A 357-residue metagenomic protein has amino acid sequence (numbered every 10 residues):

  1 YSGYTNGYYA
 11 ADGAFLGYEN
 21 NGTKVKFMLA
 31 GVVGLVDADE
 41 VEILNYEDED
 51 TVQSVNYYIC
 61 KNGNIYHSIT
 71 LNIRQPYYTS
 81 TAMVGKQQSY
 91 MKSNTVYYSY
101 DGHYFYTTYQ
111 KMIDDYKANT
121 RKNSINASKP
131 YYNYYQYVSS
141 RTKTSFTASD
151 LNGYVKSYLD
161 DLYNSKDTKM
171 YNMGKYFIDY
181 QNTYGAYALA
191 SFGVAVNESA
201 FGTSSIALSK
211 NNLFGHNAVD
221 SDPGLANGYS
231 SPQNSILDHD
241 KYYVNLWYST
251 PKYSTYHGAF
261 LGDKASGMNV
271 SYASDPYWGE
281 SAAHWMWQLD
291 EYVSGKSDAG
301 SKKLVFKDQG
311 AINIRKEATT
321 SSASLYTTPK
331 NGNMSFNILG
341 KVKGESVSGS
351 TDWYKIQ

Functional and structural regions predicted by a protein language model:
Y1-A190, F201-S322, T328-G332, S346-S350: Catalytic cores of secreted/periplasmic lytic hydrolases that degrade extracellular macromolecules
F27, I356-Q357: Solvent-exposed beta-strand motifs enriched in subsets of small alpha/beta binding domains, especially certain
E198: Pyridoxal 5′-phosphate
K341-K343: Acidic glycine-/aspartate-rich tracts in secreted/extracellular proteins
